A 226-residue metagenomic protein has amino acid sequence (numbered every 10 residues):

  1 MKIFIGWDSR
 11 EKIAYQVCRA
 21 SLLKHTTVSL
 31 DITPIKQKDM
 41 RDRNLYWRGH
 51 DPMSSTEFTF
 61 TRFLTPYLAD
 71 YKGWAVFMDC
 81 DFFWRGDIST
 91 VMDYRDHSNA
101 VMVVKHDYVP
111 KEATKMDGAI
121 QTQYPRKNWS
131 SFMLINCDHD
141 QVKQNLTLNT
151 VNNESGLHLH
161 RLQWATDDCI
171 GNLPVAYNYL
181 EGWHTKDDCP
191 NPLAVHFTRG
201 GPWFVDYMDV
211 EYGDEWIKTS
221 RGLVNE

Functional and structural regions predicted by a protein language model:
M1, R62-F63, K72-G73, S98-N99 (+2 more regions): Short, surface-exposed beta-edge/turn micro-motifs
M1-F4, R10, Q16, V28 (+2 more regions): A glycosyltransferase accessory/donor-loop signature
E11-K12, W84: Alpha-helix N-cap/loop-to-helix initiation residues
S21-S29: Short, acidic, metal-binding catalytic loop of nucleotide-sugar glycosyltransferases
L30-A69: Active-site-proximal specificity loops/subdomain of glycosyltransferases
L45-M53, K115-I120, D187-P190: Short, surface-exposed amphipathic charged segments that create phosphate/polyanion-binding patches used for binding
T61-P110: GT-A fold catalytic core of metal-dependent nucleotide-sugar glycosyltransferases, centered on the diacidic
Y94-H158: Conserved catalytic core of nucleotide-sugar-dependent glycosyltransferases
